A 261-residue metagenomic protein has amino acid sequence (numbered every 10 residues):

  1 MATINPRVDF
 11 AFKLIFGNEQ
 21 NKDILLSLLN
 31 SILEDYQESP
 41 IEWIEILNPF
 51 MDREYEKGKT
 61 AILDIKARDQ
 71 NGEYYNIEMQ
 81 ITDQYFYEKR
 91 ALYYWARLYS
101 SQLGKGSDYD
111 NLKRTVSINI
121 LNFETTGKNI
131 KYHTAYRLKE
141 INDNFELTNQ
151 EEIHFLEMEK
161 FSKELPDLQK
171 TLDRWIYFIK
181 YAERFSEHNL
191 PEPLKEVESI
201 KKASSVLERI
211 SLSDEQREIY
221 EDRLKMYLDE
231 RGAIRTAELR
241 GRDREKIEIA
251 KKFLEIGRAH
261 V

Functional and structural regions predicted by a protein language model:
M1-H260: Elongated, amphipathic alpha-helical interaction scaffolds
